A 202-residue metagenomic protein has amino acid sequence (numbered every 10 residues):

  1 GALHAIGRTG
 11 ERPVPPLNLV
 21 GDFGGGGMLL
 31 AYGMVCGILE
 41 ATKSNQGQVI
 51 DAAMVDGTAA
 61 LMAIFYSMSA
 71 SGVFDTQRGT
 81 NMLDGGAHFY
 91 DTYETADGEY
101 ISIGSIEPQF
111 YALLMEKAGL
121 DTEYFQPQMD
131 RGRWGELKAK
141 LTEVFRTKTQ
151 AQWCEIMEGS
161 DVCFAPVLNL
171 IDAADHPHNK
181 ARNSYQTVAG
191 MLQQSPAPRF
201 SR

Functional and structural regions predicted by a protein language model:
G1-I101, S105: Active-site-adjacent "lid/gating" segments in soluble enzymes
A60-R202: Acyl-CoA thioester-binding alpha/beta core of soluble enzymes
